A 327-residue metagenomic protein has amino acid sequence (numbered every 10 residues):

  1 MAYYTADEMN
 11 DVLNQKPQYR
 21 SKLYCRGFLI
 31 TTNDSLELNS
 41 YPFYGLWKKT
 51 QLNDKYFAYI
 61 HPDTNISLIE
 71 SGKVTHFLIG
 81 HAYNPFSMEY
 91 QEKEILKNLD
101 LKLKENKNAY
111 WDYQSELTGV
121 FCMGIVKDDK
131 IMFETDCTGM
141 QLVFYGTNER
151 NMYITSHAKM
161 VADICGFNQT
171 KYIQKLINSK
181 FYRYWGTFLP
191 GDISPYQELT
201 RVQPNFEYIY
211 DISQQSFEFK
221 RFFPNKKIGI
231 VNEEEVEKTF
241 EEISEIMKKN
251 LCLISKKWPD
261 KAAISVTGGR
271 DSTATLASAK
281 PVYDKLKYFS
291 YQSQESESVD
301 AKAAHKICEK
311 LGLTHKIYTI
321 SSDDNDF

Functional and structural regions predicted by a protein language model:
A2-V266, R270-D323: Cysteine-centered catalytic environments shared across enzyme families
